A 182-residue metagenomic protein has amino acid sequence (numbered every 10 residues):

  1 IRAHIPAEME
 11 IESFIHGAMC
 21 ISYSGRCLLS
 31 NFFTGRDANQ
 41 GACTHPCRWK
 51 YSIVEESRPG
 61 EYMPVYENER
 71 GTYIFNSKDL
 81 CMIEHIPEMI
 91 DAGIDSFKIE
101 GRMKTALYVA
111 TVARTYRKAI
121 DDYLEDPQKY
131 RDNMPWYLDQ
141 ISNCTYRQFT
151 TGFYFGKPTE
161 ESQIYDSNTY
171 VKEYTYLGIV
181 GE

Functional and structural regions predicted by a protein language model:
I1-E182: Surface-exposed amphipathic alpha-helical tracts and adjacent flexible/coil segments at the periphery of soluble enzymes
